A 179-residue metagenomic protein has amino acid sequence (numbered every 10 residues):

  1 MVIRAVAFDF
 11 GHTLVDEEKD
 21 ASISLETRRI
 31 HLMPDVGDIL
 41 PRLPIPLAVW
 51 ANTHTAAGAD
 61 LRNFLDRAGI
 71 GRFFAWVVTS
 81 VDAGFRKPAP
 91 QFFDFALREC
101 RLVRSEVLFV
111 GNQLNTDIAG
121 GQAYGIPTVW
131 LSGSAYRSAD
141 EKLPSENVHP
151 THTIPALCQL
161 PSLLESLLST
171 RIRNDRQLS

Functional and structural regions predicted by a protein language model:
M1-F10, D16-E17, R29-S179: Asp-based, Mg2+/Mn2+-dependent phosphohydrolase catalytic module
D20-E26: Conserved phosphoryl-transfer catalytic core
